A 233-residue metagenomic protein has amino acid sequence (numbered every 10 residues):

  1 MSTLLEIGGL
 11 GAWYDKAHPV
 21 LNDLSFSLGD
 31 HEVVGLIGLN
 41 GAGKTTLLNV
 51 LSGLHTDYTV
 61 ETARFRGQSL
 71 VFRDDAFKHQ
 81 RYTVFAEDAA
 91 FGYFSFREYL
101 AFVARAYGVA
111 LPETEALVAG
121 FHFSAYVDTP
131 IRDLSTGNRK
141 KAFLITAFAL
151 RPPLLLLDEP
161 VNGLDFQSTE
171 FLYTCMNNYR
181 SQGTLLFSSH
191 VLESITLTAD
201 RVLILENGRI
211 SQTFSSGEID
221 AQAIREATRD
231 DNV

Functional and structural regions predicted by a protein language model:
M1-D23: A short, flexible loop at the N-terminus of ABC-type nucleotide-binding domains that lies
I37-L39: The feature captures the beta-strand-to-loop junction immediately N-terminal to the Walker
S52: Helix-to-loop junction immediately C-terminal to a conserved catalytic motif
D57-F77: Conserved ABC transporter NBD signature motif
A101, L111-V127: Conserved ABC ATPase "signature" region
L155-E159: Catalytic Walker B motif of ABC-type/P-loop ATPase nucleotide-binding domains
S188-H190: H-loop/switch region of ABC-family ATPase nucleotide-binding domains
